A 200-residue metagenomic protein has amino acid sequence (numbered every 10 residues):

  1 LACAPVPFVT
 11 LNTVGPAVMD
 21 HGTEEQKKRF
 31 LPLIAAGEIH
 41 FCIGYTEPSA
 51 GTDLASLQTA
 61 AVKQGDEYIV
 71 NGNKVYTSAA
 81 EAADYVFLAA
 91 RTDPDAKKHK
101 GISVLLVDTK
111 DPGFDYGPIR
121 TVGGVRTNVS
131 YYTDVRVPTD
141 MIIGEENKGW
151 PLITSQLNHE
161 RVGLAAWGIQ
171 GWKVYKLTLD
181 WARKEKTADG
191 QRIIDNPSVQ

Functional and structural regions predicted by a protein language model:
L1-G37, S78-Y85, E160-G163: Internal helix-loop-helix
G37-Y45: A short, Trp-centered hydrophobic/proline-enriched beta-strand micro-motif
T46-A50, V75-Y76, P118-T121: Short, solvent-exposed loop/turn elements at beta->coil junctions and helix N-caps that rim active or binding pockets
S49-L57: Active-site-adjacent elements of ketosynthase-type condensing enzymes
T59-V62: A structural signal for short hydrophobic beta-strand segments in well-ordered beta-sheet cores
N71-G117: A short core secondary-structure module
F114-Q200: Glycine-rich beta->alpha junctions and the first turn(s) of the following alpha-helix
